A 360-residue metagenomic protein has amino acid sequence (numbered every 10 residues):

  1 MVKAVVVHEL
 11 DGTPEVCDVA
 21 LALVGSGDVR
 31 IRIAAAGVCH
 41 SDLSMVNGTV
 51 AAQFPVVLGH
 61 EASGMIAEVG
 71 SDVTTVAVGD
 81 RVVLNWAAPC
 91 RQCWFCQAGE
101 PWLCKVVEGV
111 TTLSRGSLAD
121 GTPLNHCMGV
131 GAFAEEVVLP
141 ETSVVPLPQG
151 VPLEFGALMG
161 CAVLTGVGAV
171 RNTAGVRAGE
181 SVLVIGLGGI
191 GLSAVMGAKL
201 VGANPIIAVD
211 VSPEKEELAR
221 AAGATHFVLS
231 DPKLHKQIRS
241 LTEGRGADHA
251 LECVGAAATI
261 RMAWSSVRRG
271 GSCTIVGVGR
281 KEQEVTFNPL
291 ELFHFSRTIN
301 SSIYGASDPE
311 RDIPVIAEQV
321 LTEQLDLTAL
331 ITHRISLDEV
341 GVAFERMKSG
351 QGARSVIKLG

Functional and structural regions predicted by a protein language model:
V2-K3, K233, R261-S265, A306 (+1 more regions): C-terminal hydrophobic helical "lid"/dimerization subdomain of Rossmann-like NAD(P)H-dependent oxidoreductases
K3, E15, A20, R32 (+2 more regions): Residues located in well-ordered beta-strands
A22-A36, V46-Q97, W102, P148-G150: Glycine-rich beta-strand-centered segment in the early N-terminal region that forms part of a ligand/cofactor-binding
R81-V82, E135, T142-V144, P148-P232 (+1 more regions): Mid-domain Rossmann-like dinucleotide-binding core that forms the NAD(H)/NADP(H) cofactor-binding site
N85-T142: Cysteine-cluster motifs in flexible loop/terminal segments that predominantly coordinate metals
A203, A256-Q324, L359-G360: Glycine-rich phosphate-binding loop and adjacent beta-alpha segment of Rossmann(oid) nucleotide-cofactor-binding
Q237-A247: A short acidic, Gly/Pro-enriched loop at the edge of an enzyme's catalytic core that lines a small-molecule cofactor
